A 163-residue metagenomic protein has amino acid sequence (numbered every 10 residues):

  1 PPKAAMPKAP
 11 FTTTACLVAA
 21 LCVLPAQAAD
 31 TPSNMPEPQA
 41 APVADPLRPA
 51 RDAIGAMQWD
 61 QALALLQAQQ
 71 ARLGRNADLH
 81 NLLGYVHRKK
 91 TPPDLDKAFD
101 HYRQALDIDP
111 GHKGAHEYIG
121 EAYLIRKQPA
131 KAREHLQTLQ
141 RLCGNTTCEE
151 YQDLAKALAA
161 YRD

Functional and structural regions predicted by a protein language model:
A29-V43, R133-D163: Terminal, low-structured helical/coil segments at or just beyond the last alpha-helical repeat
P42-R72, R88: Alpha-helical segment of the N-proximal tetratricopeptide repeat
A56-Q61, T91-Q104, K127-H135: Structural signature of tandem alpha-helical TPR/SEL1-like repeats, specifically the intra-repeat loop/turn
Q69, Q104-A105, T138-L139: Canonical positions in the second alpha-helix
L82, Y118, L154-A157: Canonical tetratricopeptide repeat
